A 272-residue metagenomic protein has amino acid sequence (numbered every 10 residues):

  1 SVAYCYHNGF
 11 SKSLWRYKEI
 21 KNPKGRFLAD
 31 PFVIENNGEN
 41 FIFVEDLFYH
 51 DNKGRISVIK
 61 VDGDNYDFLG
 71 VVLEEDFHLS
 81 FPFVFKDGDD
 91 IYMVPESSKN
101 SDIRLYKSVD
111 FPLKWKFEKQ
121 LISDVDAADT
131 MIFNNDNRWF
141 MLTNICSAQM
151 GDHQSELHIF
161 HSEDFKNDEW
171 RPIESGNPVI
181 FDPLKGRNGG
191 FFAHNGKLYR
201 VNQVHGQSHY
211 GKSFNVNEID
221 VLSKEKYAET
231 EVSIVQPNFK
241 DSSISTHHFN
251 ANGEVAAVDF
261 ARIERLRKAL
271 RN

Functional and structural regions predicted by a protein language model:
S1-N272: Carbohydrate-active catalytic/glycan-binding domains of CAZyme proteins, especially the secreted or lumenal ectodomains
